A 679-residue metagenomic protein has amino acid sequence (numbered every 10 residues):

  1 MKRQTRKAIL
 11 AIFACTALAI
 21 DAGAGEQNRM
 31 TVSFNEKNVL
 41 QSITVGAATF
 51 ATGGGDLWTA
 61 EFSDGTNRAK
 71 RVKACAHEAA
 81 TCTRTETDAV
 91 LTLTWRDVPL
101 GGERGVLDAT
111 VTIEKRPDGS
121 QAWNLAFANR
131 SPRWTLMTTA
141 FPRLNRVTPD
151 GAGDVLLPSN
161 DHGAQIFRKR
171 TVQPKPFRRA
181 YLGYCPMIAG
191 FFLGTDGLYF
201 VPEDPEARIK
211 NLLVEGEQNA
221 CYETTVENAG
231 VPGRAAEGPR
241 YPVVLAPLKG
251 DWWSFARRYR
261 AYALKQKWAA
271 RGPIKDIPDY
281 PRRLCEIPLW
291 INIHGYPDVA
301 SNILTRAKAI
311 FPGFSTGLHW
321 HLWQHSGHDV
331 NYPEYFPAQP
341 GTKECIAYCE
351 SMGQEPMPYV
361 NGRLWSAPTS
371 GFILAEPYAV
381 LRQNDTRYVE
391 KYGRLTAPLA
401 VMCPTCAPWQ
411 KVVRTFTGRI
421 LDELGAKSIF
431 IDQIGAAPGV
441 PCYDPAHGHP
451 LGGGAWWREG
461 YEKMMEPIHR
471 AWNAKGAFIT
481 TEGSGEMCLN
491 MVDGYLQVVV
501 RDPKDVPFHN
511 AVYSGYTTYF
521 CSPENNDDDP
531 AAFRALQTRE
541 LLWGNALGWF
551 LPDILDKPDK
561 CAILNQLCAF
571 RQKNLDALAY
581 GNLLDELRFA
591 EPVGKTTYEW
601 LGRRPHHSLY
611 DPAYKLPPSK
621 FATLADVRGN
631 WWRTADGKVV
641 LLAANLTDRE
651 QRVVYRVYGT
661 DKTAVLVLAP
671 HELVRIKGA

Functional and structural regions predicted by a protein language model:
M1-L10: Bacterial N-terminal signal peptides that target proteins for export
L10-A19: Bacterial N-terminal signal peptides
G25-G317, Y335, Y348, M352-E355 (+4 more regions): Carbohydrate-recognition beta-sandwich/jelly-roll modules in extracellular/periplasmic carbohydrate-active proteins
E36-K37, T225, A236-P242, W457-T660 (+2 more regions): Active-site-proximal substrate-binding groove within the catalytic cores of carbohydrate-active enzymes
C285-L381, K411-T415, W456-E466: Aromatic- and glycine-enriched glycan-recognition loops and surfaces that form the carbohydrate-binding subsites
L318-H321, I431, T481, A643: Conserved beta-strand positions
P340-Y348, Q354-L424, R501-T517: Active-site-adjacent "subsite" loops/lids of carbohydrate-active enzymes
V401-M491: Active-site neighborhood of glycoside hydrolase catalytic domains
